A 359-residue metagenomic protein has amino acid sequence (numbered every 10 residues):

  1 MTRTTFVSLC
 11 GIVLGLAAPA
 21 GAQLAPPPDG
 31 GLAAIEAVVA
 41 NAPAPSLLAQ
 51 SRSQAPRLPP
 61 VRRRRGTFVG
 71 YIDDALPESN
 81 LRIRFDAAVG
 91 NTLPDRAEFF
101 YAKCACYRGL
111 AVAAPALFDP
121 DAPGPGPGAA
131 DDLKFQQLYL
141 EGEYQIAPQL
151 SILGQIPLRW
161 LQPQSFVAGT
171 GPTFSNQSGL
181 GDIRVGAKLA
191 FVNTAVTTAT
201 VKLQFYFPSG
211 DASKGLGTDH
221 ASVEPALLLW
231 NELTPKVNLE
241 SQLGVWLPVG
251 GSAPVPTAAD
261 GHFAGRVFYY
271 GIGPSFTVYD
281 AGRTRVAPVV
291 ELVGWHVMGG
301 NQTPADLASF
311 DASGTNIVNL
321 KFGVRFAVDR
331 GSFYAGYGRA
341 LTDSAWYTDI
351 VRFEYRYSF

Functional and structural regions predicted by a protein language model:
M1-T5: Positively charged n-region of N-terminal signal peptides that target proteins for export
V7-A17: Bacterial N-terminal signal peptides
A18-A22: Sec/Tat signal peptide C-region and signal peptidase I cleavage site
Q23-R356: Transmembrane beta-barrel domains of Gram-negative outer membranes and organellar outer membranes
F359: Conserved A-loop
